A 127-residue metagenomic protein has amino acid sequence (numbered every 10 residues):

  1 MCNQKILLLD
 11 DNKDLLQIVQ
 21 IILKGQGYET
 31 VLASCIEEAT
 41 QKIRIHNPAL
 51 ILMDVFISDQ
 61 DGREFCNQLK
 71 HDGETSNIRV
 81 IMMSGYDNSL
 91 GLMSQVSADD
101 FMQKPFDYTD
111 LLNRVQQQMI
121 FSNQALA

Functional and structural regions predicted by a protein language model:
K13-V31: Two-component/phosphorelay signaling modules centered on CheY-like receiver
L16, S58, K104: The feature encodes the CheY-like receiver
L32-L50: Acidic, metal-coordinating helix/loop segments flanking the phosphotransfer/catalytic sites of two-component signaling
C35, D61-E64: Acidic catalytic/metal-coordinating carboxylates
Q41, R63-E74: Short amphipathic alpha-helix used as the core "switch/output" element in two-component signaling
D54: Active-site residues of response regulator receiver
E64, Y86-Q103, T109, N113: Alpha4 helix (beta4-alpha4-beta5 surface) of REC/receiver domains from two-component response regulators
I81-M83: Hydrophobic/aromatic residues positioned on beta-strands within the core alpha/beta folds
